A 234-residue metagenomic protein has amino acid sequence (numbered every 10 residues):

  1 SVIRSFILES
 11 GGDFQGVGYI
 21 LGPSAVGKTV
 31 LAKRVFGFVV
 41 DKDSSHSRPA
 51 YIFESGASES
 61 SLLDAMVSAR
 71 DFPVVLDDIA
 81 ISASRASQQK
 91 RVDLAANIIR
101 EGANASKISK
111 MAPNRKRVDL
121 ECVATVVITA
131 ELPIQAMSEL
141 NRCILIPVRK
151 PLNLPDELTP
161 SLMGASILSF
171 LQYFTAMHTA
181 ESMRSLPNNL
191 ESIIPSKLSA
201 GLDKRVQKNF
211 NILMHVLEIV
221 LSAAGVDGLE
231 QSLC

Functional and structural regions predicted by a protein language model:
S1-A50: P-loop NTPase catalytic core of nucleic-acid-dependent motor ATPases
V39-P73: Short glycine-rich substrate-engagement loop in P-loop NTPases that contacts/grips substrate
A50-L63, I108-S109, C143-I144, K150-L154: Ser/Thr/Asn(+Pro)-rich, low-complexity disordered segments
S61-P113: Conserved nucleotide-sensing/catalytic segment adjacent to the nucleotide-binding pocket in NTP-handling enzymes
V67, K110-I128: AAA+/SF3 P-loop NTPase mechanochemical coupling elements
V75-D77, E121-E131, L145-P147: Structural recognition of the conserved hydrophobic beta-strand(s) that form the central parallel beta-sheet of P-loop
A80-I81, E131-Q135, R149-N153: Conserved nucleotide-binding/hydrolysis micro-motifs of P-loop NTPases
L120-C122, S138-Q231: Phosphate-sensing "switch" segment of ASCE/P-loop ATPases
